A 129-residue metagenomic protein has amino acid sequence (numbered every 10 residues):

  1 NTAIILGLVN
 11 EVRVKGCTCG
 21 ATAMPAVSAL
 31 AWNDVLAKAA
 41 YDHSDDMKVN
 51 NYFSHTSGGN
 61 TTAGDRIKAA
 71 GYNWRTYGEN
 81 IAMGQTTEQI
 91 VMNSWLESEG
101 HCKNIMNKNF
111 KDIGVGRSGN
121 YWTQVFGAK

Functional and structural regions predicted by a protein language model:
N1-N50: A short alpha-helix/helix-coil micro-patch that ends at or immediately precedes a cysteine
N10, G64, C102: Short glycine-/small-residue-rich flexible loop motifs, especially phosphate/cofactor-binding loops
V35-T87, I105: Short, surface-exposed glycine/acidic/tryptophan-bearing loops
W74, G78-K129: Disulfide-stabilized extracellular recognition modules
